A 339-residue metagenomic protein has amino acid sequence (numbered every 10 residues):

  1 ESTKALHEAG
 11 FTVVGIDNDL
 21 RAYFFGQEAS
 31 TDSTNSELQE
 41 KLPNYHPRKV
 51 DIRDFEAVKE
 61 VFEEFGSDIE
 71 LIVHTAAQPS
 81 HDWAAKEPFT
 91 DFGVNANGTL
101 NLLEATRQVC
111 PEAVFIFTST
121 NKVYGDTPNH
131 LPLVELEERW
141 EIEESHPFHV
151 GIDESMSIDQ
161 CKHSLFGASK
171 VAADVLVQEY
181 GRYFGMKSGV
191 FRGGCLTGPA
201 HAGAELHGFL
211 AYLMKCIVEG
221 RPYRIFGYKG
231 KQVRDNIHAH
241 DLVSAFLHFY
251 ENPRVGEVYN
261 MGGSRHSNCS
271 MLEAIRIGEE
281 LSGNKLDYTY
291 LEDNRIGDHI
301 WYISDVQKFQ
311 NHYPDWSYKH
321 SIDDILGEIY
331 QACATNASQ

Functional and structural regions predicted by a protein language model:
E1-G194: N-terminal Rossmann-like NAD(P)+-binding domain of SDR-like oxidoreductases, especially those catalyzing
E8, Q307-K308, H320-Q339: Amphipathic terminal alpha-helices
N35-P43, R139-S157, L213-F226, N252 (+1 more regions): A short C-terminal helix-loop "cap" of Rossmann-like NAD(P)-dependent dehydrogenase/epimerase domains
A57, N101-E104, N236, D241-S244 (+1 more regions): Conserved mid-core alpha-helix of short-chain dehydrogenase/reductase
V171, F184-K187, T197-Y212, R221 (+5 more regions): Glycine/proline-rich active-site loop of Rossmann-fold NAD(P)-dependent oxidoreductases
Y228, V258-Y259, L272-I275, G283-W301: C-terminal "lid/loop" region of Rossmann-like NAD(P)-dependent oxidoreductases
A239, V258, N294-S317: Conserved C-terminal active-site "lid" loop/helix of NAD(P)H-dependent oxidoreductases that clamps the redox cofactor
A239-L242, F246, M261, M271-A274 (+2 more regions): Non-catalytic, hydrophobic alpha-helical segments
